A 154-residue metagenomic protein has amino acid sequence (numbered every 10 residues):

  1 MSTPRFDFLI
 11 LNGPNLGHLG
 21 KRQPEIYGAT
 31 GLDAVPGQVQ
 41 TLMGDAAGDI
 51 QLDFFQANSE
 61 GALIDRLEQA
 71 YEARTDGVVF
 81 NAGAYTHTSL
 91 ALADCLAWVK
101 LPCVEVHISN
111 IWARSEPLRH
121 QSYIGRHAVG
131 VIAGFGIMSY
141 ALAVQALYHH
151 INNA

Functional and structural regions predicted by a protein language model:
P4-F8: Extreme N-terminal starter segment of soluble prokaryotic enzymes
P14-L16, G83-T86, S109-I111: Short glycine-rich anion-binding loops that position phosphate/pyrophosphate groups of nucleotides and phosphorylated
L19-A34: Glycine- and acidic-residue-enriched helix-capping/strand-helix junction motifs
A46-D94: Helix-adjacent hinge/juxtasegments
D53, V104, A113-A154: Short, glycine-/small-residue-rich phosphate/pyrophosphate-handling segment
A70-E72, L96-W98, H120-R126: Short, hinge-like loop/turn segments at secondary-structure boundaries
S89-A91, W98, G134: Active-site histidine-anchored catalytic micro-motif
L96-R114: Short, acidic/small-residue loops that bind anionic groups at enzyme active sites
